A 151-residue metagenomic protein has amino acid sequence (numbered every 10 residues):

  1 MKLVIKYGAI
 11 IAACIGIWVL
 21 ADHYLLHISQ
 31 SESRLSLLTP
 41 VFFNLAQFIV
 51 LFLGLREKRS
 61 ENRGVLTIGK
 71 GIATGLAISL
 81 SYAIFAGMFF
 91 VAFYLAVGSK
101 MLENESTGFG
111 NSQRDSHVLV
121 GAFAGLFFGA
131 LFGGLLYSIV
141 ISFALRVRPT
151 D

Functional and structural regions predicted by a protein language model:
M1-K58: Transmembrane alpha-helical insertion/packing segments
K2, K6-I10, T39-F43, G69-I78 (+2 more regions): Alpha-helical transmembrane segments of integral membrane proteins
A46-L51, A130-V140: Hydrophobic cores of alpha-helical transmembrane segments in multi-pass inner/ER membrane proteins, independent
F52-G71: Membrane-helix interface/capping segments
L66-T74, I78, V140-D151: Cytoplasmic juxtamembrane regions at transmembrane-helix boundaries
G75-F93: Hydrophobic alpha-helical membrane-insertion segments
M88-N111: Functional transmembrane-helix hotspots
Q113-L136: Hydrophobic alpha-helical transmembrane segments
